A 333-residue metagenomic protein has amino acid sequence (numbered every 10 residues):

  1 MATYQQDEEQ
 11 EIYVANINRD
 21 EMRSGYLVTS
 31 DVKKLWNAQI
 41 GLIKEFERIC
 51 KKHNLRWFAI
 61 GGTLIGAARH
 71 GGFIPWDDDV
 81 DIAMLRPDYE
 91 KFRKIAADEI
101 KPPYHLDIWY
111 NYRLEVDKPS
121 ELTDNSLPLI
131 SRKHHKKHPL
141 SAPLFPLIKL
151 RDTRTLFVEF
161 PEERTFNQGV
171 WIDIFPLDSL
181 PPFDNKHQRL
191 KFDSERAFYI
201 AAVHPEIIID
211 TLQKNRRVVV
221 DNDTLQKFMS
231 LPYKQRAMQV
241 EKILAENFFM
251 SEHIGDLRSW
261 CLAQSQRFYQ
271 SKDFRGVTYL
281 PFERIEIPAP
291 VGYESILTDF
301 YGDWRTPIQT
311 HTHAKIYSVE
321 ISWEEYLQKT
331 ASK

Functional and structural regions predicted by a protein language model:
T3-Y26, K34-N37: N-terminal regions that are enriched for targeting/export leaders and immediately downstream pro/stem segments
Q10-I17, W57-T63, C261-R267: Short, functional N-terminal and low-complexity linear motifs
R19, L27-H53, A96-P182, V203-G302 (+1 more regions): Conserved catalytic core of two-metal-ion nucleotidyltransferases
E47-V80, M84-R93, K272: Active-site nucleotide-donor binding segment shared across nucleotidyl transfer reactions
G71-F73, R86, R196, S318-Y326: Charge-rich, low-complexity amphipathic helices in intrinsically disordered tails/linkers adjacent to domains
D78, L85, K101-P103, E195 (+1 more regions): Short, surface-exposed, charged/polar-biased interaction segments
R189-R196: Short, His- and charge-rich active-site/binding loops that engage polyanionic ligands
